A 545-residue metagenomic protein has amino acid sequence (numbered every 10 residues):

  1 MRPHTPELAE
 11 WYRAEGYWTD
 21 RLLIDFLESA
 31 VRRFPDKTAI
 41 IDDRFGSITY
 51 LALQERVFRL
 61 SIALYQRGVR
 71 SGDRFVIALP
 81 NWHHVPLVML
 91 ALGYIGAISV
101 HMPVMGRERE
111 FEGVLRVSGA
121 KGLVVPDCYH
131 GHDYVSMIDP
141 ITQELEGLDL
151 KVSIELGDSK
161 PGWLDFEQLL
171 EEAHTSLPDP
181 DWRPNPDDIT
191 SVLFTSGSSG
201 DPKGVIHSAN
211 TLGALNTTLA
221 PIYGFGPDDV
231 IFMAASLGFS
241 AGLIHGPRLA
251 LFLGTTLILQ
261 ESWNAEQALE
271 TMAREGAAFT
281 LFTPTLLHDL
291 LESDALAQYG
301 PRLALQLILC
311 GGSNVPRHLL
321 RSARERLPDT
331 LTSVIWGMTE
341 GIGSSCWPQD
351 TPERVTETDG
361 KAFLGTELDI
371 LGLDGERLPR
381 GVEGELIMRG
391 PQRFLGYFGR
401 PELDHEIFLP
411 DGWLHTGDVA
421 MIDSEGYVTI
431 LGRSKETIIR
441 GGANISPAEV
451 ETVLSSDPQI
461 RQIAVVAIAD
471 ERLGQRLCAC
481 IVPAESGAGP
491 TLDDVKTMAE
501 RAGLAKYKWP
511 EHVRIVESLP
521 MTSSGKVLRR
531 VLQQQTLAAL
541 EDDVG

Functional and structural regions predicted by a protein language model:
T5-P6, Y129-P186, D294: ANL superfamily adenylate-forming
T19-D20, E28, D36-W82, P86-L90 (+4 more regions): Conserved AMP-binding/adenylate-forming core of the ANL superfamily
P35-D36, D158, E171-F194, D201 (+1 more regions): Conserved pre-ATP/AMP-binding loop-to-beta segment of ANL
S47-L51, T190-A214: Conserved AMP-binding A3 loop
G96, G213-V230, G238-F279, S293: Conserved AMP-binding/adenylation subdomain of ANL enzymes
G106-R116, L123-D127, T280, G390 (+4 more regions): AMP-binding/adenylate-forming catalytic core of the ANL superfamily
I154, L504-K526: AMP-binding/adenylate-forming catalytic domain of the ANL superfamily
A277-F282, L291-V355, E367, D374-R377: Gly/Ser/Thr-rich phosphate-binding loop
